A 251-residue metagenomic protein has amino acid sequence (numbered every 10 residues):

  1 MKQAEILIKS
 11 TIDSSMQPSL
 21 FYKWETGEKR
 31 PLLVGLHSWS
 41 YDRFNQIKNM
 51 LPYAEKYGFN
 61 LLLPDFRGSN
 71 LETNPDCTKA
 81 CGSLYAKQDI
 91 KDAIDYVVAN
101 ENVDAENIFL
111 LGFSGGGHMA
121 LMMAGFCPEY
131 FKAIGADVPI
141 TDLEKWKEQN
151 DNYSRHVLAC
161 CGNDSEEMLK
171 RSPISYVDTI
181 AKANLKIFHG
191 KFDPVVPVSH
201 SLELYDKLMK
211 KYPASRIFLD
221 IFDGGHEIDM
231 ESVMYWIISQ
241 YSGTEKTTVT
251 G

Functional and structural regions predicted by a protein language model:
M1-G27: N-terminal cap/lid segment of alpha/beta-hydrolase-fold proteins
K29-R30, L36-L71: Short substrate-entry loop that stabilizes the transition state in hydrolases
N45, K132, P139-Y176: Mobile cap/lid helix-loop segments that gate and shape the active-site cleft of serine hydrolases
G68-C81: Glycine-rich "HGGG/HGxG" loop immediately N-terminal to the catalytic nucleophile of the alpha/beta-hydrolase
A80-E101: Alpha/beta-hydrolase active-site loop
V98-N100, E106-Q149: Primarily recognizes the serine-hydrolase "nucleophile elbow" in alpha/beta-hydrolase and SGNH/GDSL folds
A159-H200, D206: The feature captures the conserved acid-bearing segment of alpha/beta-hydrolase catalytic domains
L202-G251: C-terminal catalytic histidine-bearing segment of alpha/beta-hydrolase fold enzymes
